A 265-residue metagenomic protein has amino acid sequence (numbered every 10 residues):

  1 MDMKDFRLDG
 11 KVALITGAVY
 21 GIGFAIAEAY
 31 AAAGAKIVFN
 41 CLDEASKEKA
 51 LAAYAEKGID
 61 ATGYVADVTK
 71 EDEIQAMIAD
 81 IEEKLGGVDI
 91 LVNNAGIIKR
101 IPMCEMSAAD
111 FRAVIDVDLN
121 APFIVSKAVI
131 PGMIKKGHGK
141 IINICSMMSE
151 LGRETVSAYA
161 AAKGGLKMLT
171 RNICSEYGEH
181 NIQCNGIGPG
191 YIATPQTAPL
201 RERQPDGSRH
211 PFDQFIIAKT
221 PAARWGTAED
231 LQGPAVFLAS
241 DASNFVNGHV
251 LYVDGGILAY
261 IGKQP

Functional and structural regions predicted by a protein language model:
M3-K4, L151, V236, N247-P265: Short C-terminal tail/terminal secondary-structure segment of NAD(P)H-dependent dehydrogenase/reductase domains
V12, V19-Y20: Conserved glycine-rich cofactor-binding loop
A35-K49: Conserved glycine-rich Rossmann-like NAD(P)H-binding loop of the short-chain dehydrogenase/reductase
P102-M103, D110-I115, I216: Substrate-binding pocket helix/loop in short-chain dehydrogenase/reductase
S126, A162, T170: Active-site helix of classical SDR
P131, S175-E179, N244: Alpha-helical segment proximal to the catalytic Tyr-Lys
S146: Residue(s) in the substrate-gating loop at a strand-loop-helix junction that position the organic substrate next
